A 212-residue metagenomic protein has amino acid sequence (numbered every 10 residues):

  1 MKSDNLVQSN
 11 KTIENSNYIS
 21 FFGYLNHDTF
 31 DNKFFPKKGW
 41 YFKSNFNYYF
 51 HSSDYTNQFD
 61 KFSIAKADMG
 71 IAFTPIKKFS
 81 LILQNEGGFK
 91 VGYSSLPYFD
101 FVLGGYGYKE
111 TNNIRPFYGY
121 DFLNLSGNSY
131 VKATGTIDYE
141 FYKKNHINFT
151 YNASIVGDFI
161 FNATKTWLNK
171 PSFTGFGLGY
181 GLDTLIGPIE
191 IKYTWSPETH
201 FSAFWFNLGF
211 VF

Functional and structural regions predicted by a protein language model:
M1-S9, W40, N45-F50, G107-Y118 (+3 more regions): Flexible, solvent-exposed coil segments and beta strand-coil junctions, predominantly the extracellular/periplasmic
K2-D4, T56, Y93-F101, F159-A163 (+1 more regions): Outer-membrane beta-barrel and related beta-rich outer-membrane complex signature in Gram-negative bacteria
S3-T12, D60-I64, Y98-G107, K165-P171 (+1 more regions): Flexible, surface-exposed loop regions and adjacent strand-edge segments of Gram-negative outer-membrane beta-barrel
L6-T12, F30, H51-N57, G119-F122 (+2 more regions): Extracellular loop and loop/strand-boundary signature of outer-membrane beta-barrel proteins
K11-I19, T56-S63, L123-G127, T166-S172 (+1 more regions): Replace "Gram-negative outer membrane beta-barrel proteins" with "bacterial and organellar outer membrane beta-barrel
F21-N26, F30-Y142, F149: C-terminal outer-membrane beta-barrel translocator/porin domains of Gram-negative envelope proteins and their
F22, Y180-I191, F201-F212: Outer-membrane beta-barrel "beta-signal"
K78, S94, Y130, E140-Y142 (+1 more regions): Outer-membrane beta-barrel transmembrane domain signature
